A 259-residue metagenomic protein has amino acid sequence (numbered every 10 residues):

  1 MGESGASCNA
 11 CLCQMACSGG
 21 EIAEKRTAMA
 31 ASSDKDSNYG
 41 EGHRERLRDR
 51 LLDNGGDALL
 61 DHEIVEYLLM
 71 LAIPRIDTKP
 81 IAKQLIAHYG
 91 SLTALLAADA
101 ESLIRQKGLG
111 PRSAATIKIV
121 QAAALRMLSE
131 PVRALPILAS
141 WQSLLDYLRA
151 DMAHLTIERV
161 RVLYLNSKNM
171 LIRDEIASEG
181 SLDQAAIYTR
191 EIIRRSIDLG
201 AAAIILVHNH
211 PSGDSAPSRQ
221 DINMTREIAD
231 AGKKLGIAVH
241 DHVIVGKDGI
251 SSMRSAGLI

Functional and structural regions predicted by a protein language model:
C8-C13, C17-Q106: Long, highly charged, low-complexity intrinsically disordered interaction regions that mediate electrostatic DNA/RNA
C11-C17, E24, S212-D214, Q220 (+4 more regions): Surface-exposed, charge/polar-rich loops and edge strands
C13, A30-G42, G56, D61-L71 (+2 more regions): C-terminal extensions
S113-A123, I157-R159: Structured, non-catalytic alpha/beta "coupling" segments that mediate domain-domain communication and provide generic
N169, L206, D241: Conserved hydrophobic/aromatic pocket- or pore-lining residues that grip, position, or stack substrates in active sites
E179-Q220: Short HxH-centered metal-ligating active-site micro-motif
D183, R226-I259: Divalent-metal-activated hydrolytic enzyme cores
